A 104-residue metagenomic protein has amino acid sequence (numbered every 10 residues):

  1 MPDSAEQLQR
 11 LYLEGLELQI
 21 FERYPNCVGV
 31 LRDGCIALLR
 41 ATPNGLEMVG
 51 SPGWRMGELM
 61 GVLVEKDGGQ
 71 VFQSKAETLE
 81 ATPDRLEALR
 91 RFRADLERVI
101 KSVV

Functional and structural regions predicted by a protein language model:
M1-D33: Negatively charged, low-complexity tracts enriched in Asp/Glu with abundant Ser/Thr
M1-L8, G68-V104: N-terminal non-globular leader segments, chiefly Sec-dependent signal peptides
L18-I20, V28-V30, A37-L39, L46-M48 (+2 more regions): Hydrophobic beta-strand residues in large extracellular and virion-surface proteins
C27-V28, R55, I100-S102: Aromatic-enriched hydrophobic runs in primary sequence
I36-E80: Intrinsically disordered, low-complexity regulatory segments enriched in Ser/Thr/Pro and charged residues
